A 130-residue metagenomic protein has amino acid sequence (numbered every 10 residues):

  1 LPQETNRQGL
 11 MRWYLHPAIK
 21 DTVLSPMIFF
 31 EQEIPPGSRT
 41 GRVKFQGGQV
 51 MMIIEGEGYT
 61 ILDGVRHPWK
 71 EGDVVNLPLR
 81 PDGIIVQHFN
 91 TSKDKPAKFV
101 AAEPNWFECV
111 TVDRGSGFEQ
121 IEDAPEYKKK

Functional and structural regions predicted by a protein language model:
L1-P26, R114-K130: A short, N-terminal "cap"/entry segment at the start of jelly-roll beta-barrel domains of the cupin/DSBH fold
R12-P17, I28-F45, P78-G83: Conserved short histidine dyad/triad with adjacent acidic residue
L15, P35, I54, K70 (+1 more regions): Residue-level detector of conserved, well-ordered beta-strand and adjacent loop positions that form binding/recognition
K20-L24, T40-G47, R66-P68, N90-D94 (+1 more regions): Short, low-complexity cationic-aromatic patches
P26-P36, V43-T60, A102-P104: Short, conserved beta-strand element in jelly-roll/cupin
T40-R42, T60-I61, L77-P78, I84-K93: Short beta-strand His + acidic residue motifs that chelate non-heme Fe in jelly-roll/DSBH and cupin folds
M52, D63-G83: Short acidic-glycine-tyrosine-enriched beta hairpin
Q87-K130: Double-stranded beta-helix
